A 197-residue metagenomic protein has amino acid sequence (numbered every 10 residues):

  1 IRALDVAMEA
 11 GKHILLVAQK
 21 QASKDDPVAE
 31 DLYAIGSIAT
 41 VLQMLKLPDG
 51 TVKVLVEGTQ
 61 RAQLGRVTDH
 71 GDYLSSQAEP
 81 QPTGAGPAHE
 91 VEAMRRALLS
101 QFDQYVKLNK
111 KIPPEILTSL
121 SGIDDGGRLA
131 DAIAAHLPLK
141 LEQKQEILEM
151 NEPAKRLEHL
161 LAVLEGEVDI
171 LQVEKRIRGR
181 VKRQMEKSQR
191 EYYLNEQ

Functional and structural regions predicted by a protein language model:
I1-Q197: N-terminal low-complexity, acidic/polar interaction/targeting segments
